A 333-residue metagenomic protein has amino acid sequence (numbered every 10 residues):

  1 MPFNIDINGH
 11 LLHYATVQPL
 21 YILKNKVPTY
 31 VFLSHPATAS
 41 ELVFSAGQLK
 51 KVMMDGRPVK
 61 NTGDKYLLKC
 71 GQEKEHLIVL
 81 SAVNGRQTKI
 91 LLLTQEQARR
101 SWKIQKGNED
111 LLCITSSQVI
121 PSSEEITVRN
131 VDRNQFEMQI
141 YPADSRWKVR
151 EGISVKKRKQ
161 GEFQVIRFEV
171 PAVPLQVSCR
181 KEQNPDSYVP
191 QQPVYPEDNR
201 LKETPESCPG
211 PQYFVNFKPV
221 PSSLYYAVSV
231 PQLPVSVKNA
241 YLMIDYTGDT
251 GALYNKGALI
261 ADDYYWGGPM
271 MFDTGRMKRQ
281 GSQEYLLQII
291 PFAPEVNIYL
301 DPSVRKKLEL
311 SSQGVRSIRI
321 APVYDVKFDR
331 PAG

Functional and structural regions predicted by a protein language model:
M1-G333: Non-catalytic C-terminal accessory domains or segments of carbohydrate-active enzymes
